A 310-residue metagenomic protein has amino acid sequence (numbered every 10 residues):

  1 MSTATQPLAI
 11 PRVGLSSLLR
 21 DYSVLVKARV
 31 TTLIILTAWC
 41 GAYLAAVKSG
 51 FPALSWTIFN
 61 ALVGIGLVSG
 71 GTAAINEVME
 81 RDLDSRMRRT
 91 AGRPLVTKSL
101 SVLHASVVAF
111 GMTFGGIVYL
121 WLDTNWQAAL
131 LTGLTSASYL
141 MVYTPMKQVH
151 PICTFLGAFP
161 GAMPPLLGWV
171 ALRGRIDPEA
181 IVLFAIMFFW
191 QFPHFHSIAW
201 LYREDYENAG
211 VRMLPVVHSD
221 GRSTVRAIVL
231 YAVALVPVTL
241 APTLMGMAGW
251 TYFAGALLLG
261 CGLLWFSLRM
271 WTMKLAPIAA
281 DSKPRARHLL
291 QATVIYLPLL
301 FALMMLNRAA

Functional and structural regions predicted by a protein language model:
S2-S17, M79-L100, H196-T224, L275-I278: Cytosolic, membrane-interface loops and tails of multi-pass inner-membrane proteins
L36-L44, K48-R81, R89, T113 (+3 more regions): Membrane-embedded alpha-helical segments that form the functional core of polytopic membrane enzymes, especially those
L36-W39, P94, L156-L172, D220-S223 (+1 more regions): Small-residue-rich segments of transmembrane alpha-helices in multi-pass membrane proteins, especially helix faces
L67-A74, A137-P145, I186-R203, V236 (+1 more regions): Transmembrane alpha-helical segments that form the membrane-embedded catalytic/substrate-channel core of multi-pass
R81, R89-A129, S219-T243: Multi-pass membrane catalytic core of lipid/isoprenoid biosynthesis enzymes
S99-L172: Intramembrane alpha-helical segments
D220, L264-L299: Interfacial loop-to-transmembrane junctions
A302-A310: Juxtamembrane boundary at the C-terminal end of a transmembrane helix
